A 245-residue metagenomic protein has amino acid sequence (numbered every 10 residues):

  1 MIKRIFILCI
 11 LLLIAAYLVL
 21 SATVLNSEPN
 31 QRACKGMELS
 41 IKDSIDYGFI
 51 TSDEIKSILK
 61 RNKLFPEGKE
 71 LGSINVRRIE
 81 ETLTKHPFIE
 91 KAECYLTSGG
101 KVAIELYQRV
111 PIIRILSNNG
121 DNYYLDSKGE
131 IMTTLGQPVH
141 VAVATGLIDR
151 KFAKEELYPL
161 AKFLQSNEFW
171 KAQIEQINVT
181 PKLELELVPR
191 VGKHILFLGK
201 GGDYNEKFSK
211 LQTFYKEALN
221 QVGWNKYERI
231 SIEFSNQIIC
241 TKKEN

Functional and structural regions predicted by a protein language model:
R4-T23: Hydrophobic membrane-insertion alpha-helices, especially the h-region of bacterial N-terminal signal peptides
L18-K42: Aromatic-capped interface at the extracytoplasmic side of an N-terminal signal-anchor transmembrane helix
C34-G36, I74, T97-K101, N118-G120 (+7 more regions): Extracytoplasmic
I41-D43, L106-V110, G136, G146 (+4 more regions): Flexible glycine-/small-residue-rich
D43-K85, T133-K162, G199, S209 (+1 more regions): Periplasmic/extracytosolic POTRA-like scaffold domains at the N-termini of outer-membrane and outer-envelope
R77-P111, E130: Membrane-embedded segments
E105-P181: Extracytoplasmic segments of membrane-associated envelope/inner-membrane machinery
L198-N245: Extracytoplasmic/luminal low-complexity segments enriched in Pro/Gly and acidic/polar residues that act as flexible
